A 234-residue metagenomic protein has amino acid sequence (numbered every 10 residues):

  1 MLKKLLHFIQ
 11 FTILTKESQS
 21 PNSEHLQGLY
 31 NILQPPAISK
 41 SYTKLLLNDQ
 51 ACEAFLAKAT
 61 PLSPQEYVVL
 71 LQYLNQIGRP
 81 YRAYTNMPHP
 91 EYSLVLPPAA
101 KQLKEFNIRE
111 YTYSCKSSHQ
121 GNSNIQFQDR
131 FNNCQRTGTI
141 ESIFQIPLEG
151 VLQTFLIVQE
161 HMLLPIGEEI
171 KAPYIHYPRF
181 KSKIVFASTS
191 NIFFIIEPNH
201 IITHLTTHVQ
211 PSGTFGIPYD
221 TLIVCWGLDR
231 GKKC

Functional and structural regions predicted by a protein language model:
M1-C234: Terminal interaction-prone segments of large eukaryotic proteins
